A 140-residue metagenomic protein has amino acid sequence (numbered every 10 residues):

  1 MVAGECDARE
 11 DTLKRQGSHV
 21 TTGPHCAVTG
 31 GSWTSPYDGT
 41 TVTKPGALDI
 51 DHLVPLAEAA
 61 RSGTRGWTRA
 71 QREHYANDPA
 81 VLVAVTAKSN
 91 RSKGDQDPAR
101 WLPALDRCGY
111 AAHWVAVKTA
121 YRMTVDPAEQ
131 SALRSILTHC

Functional and structural regions predicted by a protein language model:
M1-L56: Secreted/periplasmic proteins that engage bacterial cell-wall peptidoglycan
W33-C140: Domain-level detector of nuclease and nuclease-like folds in predominantly extracellular/periplasmic contexts
